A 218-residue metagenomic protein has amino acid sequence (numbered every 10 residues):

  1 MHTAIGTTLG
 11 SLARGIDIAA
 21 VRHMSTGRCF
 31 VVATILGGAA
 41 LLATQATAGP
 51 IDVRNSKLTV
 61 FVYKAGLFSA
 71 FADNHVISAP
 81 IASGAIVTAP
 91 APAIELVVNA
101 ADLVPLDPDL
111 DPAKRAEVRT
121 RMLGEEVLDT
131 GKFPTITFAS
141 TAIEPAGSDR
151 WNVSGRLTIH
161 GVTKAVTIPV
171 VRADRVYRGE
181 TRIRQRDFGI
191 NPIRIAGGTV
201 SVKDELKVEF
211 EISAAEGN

Functional and structural regions predicted by a protein language model:
M1-G27: N-terminal secretory signal peptides that target proteins for export/translocation
G6, L12, A33-T34, R115 (+1 more regions): N-terminal hydrophobic alpha-helix used for membrane targeting or insertion
G10-A13, V31, S69, A139: Compositionally biased, low-structure terminal segments
S11-R14, G38, A43-T44: Generic detector of low-complexity/intrinsically disordered segments and short hydrophobic N-terminal stretches
G15-A19, L36, E144: N-terminal processing/targeting junctions
R28-C29, H75: Hydrophobic alpha-helical context, especially transmembrane and signal-peptide helices
C29-L41: Bacterial N-terminal signal peptides
A46-N218: Low-complexity, acidic/polar, glycine-enriched regions of mature
